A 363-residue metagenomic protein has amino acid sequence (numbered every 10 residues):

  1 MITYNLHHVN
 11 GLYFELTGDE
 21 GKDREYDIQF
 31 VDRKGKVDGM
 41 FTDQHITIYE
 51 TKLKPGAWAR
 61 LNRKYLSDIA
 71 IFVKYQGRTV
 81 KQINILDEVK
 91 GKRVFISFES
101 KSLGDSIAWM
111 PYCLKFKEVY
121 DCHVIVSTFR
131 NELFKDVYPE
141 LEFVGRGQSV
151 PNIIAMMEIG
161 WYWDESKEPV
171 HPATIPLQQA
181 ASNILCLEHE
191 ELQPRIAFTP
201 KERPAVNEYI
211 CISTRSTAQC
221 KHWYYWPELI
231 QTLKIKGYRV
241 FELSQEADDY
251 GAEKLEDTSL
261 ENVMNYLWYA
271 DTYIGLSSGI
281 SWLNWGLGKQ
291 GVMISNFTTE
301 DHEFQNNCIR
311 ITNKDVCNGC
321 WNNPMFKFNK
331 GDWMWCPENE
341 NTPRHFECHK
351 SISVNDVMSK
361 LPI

Functional and structural regions predicted by a protein language model:
M1-I363: Catalytic machinery of carbohydrate-active enzymes, primarily nucleotide-sugar-dependent glycosyltransferases
